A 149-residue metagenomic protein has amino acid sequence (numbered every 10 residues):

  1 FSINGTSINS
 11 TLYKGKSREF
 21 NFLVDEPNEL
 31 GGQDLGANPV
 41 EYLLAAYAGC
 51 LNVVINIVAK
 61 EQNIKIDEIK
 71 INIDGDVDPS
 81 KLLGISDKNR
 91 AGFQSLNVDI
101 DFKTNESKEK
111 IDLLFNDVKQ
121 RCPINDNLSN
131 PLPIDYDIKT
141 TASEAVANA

Functional and structural regions predicted by a protein language model:
F1-A45, I57-A149: Extended beta-strand/beta-hairpin segments
V53: Short glycine/serine/threonine-rich phosphate/pyrophosphate-binding segments that cradle anionic phosphate groups
